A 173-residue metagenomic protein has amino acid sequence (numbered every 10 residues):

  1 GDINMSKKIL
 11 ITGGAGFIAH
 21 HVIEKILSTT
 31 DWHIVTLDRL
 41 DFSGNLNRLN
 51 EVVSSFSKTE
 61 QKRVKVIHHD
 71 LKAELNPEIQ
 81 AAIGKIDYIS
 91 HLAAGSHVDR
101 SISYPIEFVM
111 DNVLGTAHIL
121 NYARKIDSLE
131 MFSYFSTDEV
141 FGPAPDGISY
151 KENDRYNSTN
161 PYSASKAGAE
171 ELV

Functional and structural regions predicted by a protein language model:
D2-V173: N-terminal Rossmann-like NAD(P)+-binding domain of SDR-like oxidoreductases, especially those catalyzing
